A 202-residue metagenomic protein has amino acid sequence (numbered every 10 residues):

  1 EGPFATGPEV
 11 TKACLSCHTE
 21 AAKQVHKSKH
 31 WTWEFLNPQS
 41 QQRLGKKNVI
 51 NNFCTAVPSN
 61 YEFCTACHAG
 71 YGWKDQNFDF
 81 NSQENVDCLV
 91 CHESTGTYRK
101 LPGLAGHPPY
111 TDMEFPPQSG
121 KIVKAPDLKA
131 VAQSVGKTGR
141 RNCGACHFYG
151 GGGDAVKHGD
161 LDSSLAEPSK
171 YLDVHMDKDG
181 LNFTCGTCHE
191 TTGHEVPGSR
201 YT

Functional and structural regions predicted by a protein language model:
E1-K137, F148-T202: Sequence context of c-type cytochrome heme-c attachment sites
